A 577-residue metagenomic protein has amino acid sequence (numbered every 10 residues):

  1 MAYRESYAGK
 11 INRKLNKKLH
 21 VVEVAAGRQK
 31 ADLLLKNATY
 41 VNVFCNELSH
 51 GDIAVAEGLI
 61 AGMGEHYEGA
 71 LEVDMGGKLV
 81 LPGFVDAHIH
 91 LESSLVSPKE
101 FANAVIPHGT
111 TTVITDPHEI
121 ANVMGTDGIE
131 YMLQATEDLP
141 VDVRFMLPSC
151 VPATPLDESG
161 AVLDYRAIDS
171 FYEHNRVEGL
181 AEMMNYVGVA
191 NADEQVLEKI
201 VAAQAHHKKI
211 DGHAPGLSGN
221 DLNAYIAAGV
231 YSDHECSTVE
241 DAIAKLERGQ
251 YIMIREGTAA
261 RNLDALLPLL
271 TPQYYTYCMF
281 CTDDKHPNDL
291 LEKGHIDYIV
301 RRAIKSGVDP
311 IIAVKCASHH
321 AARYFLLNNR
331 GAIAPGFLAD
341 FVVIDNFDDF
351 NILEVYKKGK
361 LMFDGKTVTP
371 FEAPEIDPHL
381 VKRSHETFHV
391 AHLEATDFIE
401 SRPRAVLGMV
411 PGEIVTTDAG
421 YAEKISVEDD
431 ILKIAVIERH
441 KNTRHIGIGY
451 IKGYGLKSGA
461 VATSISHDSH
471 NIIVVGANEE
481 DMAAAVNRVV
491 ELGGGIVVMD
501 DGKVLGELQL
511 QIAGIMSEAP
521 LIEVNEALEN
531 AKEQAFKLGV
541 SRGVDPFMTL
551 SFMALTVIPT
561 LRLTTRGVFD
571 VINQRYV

Functional and structural regions predicted by a protein language model:
M1-G51, V55-A56, E65, I106-H108 (+2 more regions): Active-site microenvironment of metallo-dependent hydrolases
A2-V24, A102-K209, Q273, L505-Q509: Divalent-metal coordination cores built from histidine and acidic residues
Q29-N37, E57, H66-T115: Replace "His-x-His-based motif
A38, G58, G77, H88 (+9 more regions): Divalent metal-coordination and catalytic microenvironments
E65, M124-G128, T154-G160, N191-Q195 (+9 more regions): Short acidic, glycine/serine/threonine-rich loops at helix termini
D86-S97, P152-L163, Y231: Active-site mouth loops of central-metabolism enzymes
H90-S94, H118-I120, P148-A153, M183-Y186 (+4 more regions): Active-site beta-loop-alpha junctions enriched in small/polar residues
V162-A181, G188-M253, A260-F280, L291-K305 (+1 more regions): Histidine/acidic residue-rich metal-binding segments in metalloenzymes
